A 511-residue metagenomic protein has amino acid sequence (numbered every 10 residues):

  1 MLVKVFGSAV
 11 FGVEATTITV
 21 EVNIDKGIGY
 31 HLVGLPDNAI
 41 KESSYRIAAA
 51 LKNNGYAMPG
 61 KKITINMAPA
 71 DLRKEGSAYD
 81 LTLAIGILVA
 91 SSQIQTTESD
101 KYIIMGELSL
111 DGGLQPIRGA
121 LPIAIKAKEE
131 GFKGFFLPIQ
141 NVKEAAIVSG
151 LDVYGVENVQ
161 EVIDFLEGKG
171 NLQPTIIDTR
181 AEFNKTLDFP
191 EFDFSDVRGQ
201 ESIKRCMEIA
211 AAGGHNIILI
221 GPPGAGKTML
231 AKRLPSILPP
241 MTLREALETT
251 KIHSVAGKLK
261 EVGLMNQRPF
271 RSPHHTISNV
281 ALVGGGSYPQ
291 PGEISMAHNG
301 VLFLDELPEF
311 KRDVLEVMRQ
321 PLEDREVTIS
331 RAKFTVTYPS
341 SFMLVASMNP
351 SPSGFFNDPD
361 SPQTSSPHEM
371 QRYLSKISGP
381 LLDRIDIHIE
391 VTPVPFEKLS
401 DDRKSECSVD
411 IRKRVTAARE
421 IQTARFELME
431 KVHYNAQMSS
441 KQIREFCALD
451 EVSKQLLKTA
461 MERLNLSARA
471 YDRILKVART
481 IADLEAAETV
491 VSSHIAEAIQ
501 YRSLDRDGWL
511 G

Functional and structural regions predicted by a protein language model:
M1-I218, P222-T228, S330, A470-Y471 (+1 more regions): Peripheral, non-AAA+ core regions of ATP-driven protein-machinery
I18-I24, L282, D386-I389: Short beta-strand elements
A39-S44, P59, N66-G76, Y288-P289 (+1 more regions): Basic, amphipathic alpha-helical bundle interface domains used for macromolecular binding and assembly
G170-I209, G213, P240-I294: P-loop NTPase nucleotide-binding/switch module
L219-L259, D324: Walker A/P-loop
G221, G284, E306: The Walker A (P-loop) glycine that initiates the GxxxxGKT/S ATP-binding motif of P-loop NTPases
N299, D305-E306, V317: Walker B catalytic acidic pair
